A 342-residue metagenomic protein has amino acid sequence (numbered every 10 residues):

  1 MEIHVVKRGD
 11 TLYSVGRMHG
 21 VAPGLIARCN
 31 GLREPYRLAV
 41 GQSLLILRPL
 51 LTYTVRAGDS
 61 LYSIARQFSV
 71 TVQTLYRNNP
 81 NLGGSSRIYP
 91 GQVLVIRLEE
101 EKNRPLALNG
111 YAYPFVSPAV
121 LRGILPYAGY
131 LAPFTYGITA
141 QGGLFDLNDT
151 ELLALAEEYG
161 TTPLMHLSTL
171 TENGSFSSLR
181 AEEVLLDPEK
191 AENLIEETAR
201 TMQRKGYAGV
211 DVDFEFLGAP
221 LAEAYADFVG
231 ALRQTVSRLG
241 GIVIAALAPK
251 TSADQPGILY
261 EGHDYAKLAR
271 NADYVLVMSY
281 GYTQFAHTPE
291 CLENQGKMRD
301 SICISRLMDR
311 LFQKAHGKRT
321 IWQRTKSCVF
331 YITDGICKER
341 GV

Functional and structural regions predicted by a protein language model:
M1-H19, Q42-S69, Q92: Primarily a LysM-type cell-wall glycan-binding module
I96, S168-L185, D211-A219, I244-S252: Aromatic-lined carbohydrate-binding surfaces of glycoside hydrolases
E99-L194: Glycan-recognition patch characteristic of GH18 chitinases/ENGases and related GlcNAc/peptidoglycan-binding proteins
L108-A112, G129-P133, P163-L167, V210-V212 (+4 more regions): Hydrophobic faces of well-ordered beta-strands that scaffold small-molecule active sites in alpha/beta enzyme cores
Y111-F115, Y136, S168-L170, E215-L217 (+3 more regions): Active-site beta-loop-alpha junctions enriched in small/polar residues
A132-T135, N193-A224, Y274-T288: Active-site groove signature of glycoside hydrolases
A140-L147, A222-V342: Substrate-binding surface in catalytic domains of secreted glycosidases
